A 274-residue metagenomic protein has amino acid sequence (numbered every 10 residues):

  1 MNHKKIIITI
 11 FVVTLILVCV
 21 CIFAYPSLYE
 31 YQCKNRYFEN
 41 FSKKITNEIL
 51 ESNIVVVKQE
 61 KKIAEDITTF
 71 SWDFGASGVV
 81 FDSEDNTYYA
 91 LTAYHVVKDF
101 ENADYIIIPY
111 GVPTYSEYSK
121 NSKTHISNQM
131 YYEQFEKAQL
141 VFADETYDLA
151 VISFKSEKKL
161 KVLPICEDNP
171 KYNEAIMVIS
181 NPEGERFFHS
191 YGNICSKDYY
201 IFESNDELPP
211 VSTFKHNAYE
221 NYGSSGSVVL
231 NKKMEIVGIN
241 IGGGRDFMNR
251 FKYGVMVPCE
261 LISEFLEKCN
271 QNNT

Functional and structural regions predicted by a protein language model:
M1-L15: N-terminal Sec-pathway targeting helices
I8-F11, V20-S77: Protease-domain processing segments flanking chymotrypsin-fold serine proteases, especially trypsin-like
N40-S42, K61-A93, E136, G226 (+1 more regions): A conserved glycine-rich beta-strand in the N-terminal activation segment of trypsin-fold
I49-N53, S71-A76, D85-T87, L91 (+8 more regions): Extracytoplasmic
E51-S71, K155-K161, F188-N273: Active-site region of chymotrypsin-like
N53-V57, S77-F81, Y89-A93, I107 (+5 more regions): Soluble periplasmic/extracytoplasmic beta-strand elements of cell-envelope proteins
S83-E145, G242, K252: Catalytic-histidine neighborhood of serine endopeptidases, predominantly the chymotrypsin-like S1/PA family
M130-I201, N231-K232, I241, Y253: Serine endopeptidase catalytic core focused on the charge-relay Asp
